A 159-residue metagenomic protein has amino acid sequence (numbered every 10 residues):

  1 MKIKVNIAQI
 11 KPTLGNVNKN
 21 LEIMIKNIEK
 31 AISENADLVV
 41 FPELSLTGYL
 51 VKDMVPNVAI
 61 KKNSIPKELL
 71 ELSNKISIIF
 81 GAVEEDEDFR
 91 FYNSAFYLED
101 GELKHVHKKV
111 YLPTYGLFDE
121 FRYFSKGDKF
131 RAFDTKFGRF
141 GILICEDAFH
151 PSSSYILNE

Functional and structural regions predicted by a protein language model:
M1-I7: Extreme N-terminal starter segment of soluble prokaryotic enzymes
I3, I76-S77, G138: A structural micro-motif
Q9-G15: Short polar catalytic/cofactor-binding loops
I10, G81-V83, I144: Active-site-proximal beta-strand/loop segments in catalytic clefts of secreted hydrolases
I10, L44, D147-A148: Active-site metal-binding loops of divalent metal-dependent hydrolases
V17, E29-D100, K104-V106: Cys-nucleophile CN-hydrolase/nitrilase-fold catalytic domain and related Cys-dependent amidase chemistry that acts on
E22-A36, S152-L157: Short amphipathic alpha-helices and their capping/turn segments at secondary-structure boundaries
S64, E87-E159: Active-site catalytic loop in hydrolytic enzyme cores
